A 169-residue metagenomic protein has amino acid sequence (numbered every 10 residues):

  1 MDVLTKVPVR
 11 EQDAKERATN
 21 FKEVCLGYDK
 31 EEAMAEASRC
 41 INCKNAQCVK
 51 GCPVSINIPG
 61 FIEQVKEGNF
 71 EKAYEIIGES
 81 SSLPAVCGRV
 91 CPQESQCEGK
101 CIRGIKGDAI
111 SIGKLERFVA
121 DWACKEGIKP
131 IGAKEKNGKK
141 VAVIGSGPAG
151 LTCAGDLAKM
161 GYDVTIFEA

Functional and structural regions predicted by a protein language model:
M1-K140: Ferredoxin-type iron-sulfur electron-transfer modules and their immediate structural context
K139-T165: N-terminal Rossmann-like FAD-binding beta1-loop-alpha1 element of flavoenzymes
A169: Short beta->alpha hinge that forms the Motif I/post-I loop of the SAM-binding pocket
